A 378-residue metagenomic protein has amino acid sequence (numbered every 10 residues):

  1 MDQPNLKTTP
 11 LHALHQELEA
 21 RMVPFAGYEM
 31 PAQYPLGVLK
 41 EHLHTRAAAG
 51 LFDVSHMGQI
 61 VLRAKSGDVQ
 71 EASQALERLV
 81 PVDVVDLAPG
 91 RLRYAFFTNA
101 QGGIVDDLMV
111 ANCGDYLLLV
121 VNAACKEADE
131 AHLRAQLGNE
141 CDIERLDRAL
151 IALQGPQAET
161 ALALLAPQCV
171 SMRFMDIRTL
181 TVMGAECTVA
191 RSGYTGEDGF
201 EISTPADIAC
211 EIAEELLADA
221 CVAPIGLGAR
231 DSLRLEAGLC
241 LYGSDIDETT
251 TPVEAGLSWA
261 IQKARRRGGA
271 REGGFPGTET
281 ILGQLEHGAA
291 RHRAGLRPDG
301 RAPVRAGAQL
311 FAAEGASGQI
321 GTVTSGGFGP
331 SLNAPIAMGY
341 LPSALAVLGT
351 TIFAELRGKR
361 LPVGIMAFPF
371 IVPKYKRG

Functional and structural regions predicted by a protein language model:
M1-F97, G103: Acidic, proline/glycine-enriched N-terminal capping motif
M1-P24, M30-P31, N112-G378: Conserved, structured C-terminal
A48, Q101-G102, G226, D231: A subset of signal/propeptide-processing and intrinsically disordered low-complexity segments in secreted/extracellular
D53, D107, E201: Acidic active-site catalytic centers that drive phospho-/nucleotidyl reactions and related ester hydrolyses
R78, V82-Q136: Well-ordered mid-protein domain cores that form the structural environment of catalytic cofactors
